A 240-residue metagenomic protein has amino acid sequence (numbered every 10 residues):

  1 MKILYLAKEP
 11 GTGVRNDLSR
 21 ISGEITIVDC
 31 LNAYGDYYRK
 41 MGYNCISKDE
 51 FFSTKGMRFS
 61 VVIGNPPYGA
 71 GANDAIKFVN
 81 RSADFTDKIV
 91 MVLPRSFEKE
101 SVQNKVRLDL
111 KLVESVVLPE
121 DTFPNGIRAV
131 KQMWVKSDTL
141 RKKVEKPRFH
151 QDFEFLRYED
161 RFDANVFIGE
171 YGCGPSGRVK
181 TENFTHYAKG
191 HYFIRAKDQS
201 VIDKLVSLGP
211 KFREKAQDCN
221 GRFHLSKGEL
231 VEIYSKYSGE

Functional and structural regions predicted by a protein language model:
M1-E240: Class I S-adenosyl-L-methionine-dependent methyltransferase catalytic core
